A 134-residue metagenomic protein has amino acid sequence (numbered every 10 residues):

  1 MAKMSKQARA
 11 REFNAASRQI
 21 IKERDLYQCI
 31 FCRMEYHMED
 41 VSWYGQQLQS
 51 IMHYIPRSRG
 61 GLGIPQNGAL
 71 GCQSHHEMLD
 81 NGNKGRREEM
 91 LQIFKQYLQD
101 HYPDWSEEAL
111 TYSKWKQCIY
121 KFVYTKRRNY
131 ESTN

Functional and structural regions predicted by a protein language model:
M1-L26, R33-G45, E88-N134: A boundary/linker detector
F31-L70, G85-M90: Histidine-centered nuclease catalytic patch
G71-H75: Zinc-coordinating Cys/His ligand positions in small cysteine/histidine-rich zinc-finger domains
D80: Active-site hotspot residues in diverse enzymes, especially metal/ion-binding acidic/histidine motifs
